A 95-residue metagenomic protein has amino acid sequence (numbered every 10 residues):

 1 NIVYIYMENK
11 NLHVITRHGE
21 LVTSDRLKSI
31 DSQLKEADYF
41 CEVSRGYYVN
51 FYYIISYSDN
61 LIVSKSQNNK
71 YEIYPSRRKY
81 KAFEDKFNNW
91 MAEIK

Functional and structural regions predicted by a protein language model:
N1-K95: Basic, polyanion-interacting recognition surfaces, primarily in bacterial LytTR/OmpR-type DNA-binding effector domains
